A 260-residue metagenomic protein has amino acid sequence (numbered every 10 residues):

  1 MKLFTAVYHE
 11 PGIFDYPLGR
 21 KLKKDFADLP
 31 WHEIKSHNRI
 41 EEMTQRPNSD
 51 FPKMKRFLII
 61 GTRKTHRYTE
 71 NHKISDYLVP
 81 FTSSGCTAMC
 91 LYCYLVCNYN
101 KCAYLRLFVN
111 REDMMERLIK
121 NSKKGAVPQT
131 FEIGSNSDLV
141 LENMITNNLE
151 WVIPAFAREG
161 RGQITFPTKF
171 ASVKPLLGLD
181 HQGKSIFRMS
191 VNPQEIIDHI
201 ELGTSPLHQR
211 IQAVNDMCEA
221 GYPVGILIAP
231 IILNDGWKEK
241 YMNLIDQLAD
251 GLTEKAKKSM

Functional and structural regions predicted by a protein language model:
M1-D76: Flexible, acidic/Gly-rich N-terminal and inter-domain linker regions that tether and position cofactor-handling modules
D15-K21, R111-R117, T146-V152, T204-A213 (+1 more regions): Well-ordered, non-membrane alpha-helical segments in soluble/globular domains
P17-G19, E142-I145, P175-L179, H199-E201 (+1 more regions): A short acidic (Asp/Glu
L22-K35, A157-I164, A249-K257: Structural alpha-beta junctions
D50-P52, I59-I74, L91, L95-R188 (+1 more regions): Conserved Radical SAM active-site core
F81-C90: Cysteine-centered iron-sulfur cluster-binding motifs in ferredoxin-type domains/subunits of redox enzymes
S137-V140, A171-K174, S185-S205, P230-D235: Conserved radical SAM core fold
R210-M260: Conserved C-terminal portion of the radical SAM core fold that forms the substrate/S-adenosylmethionine-binding
